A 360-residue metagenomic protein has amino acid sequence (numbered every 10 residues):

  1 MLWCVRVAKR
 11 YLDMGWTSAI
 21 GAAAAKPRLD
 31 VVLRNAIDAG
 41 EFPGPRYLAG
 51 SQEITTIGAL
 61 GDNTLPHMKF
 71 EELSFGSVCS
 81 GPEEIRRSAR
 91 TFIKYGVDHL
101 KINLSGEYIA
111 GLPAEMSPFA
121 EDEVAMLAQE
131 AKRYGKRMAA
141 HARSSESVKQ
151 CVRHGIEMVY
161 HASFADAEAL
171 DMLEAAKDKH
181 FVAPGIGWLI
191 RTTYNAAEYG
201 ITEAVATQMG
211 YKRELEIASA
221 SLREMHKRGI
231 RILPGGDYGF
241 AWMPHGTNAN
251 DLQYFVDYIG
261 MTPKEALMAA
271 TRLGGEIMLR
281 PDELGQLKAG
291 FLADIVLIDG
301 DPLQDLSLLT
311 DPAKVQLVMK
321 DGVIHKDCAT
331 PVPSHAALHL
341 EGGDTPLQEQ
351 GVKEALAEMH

Functional and structural regions predicted by a protein language model:
M1-P43, G76-K101, Q129: Alpha-helical scaffold segments that flank or form the walls of functional sites
V5, K9-L12, K227, T271-H360: Active-site microenvironment of metallo-dependent hydrolases
G15, Y47, G96, L100 (+11 more regions): Divalent metal-coordination and catalytic microenvironments
G21-L29, T55-T56, N63-L65, G106-A110 (+4 more regions): Active-site environment of divalent metal-dependent phosphoester hydrolases
D30-V31, A59-L60, L112, V148-H154 (+4 more regions): Histidine/acidic-residue-rich catalytic or RNA/ligand-binding cores of hydrolases and nuclease-related proteins
V32, G81-F181, A196-E203, K212-I232 (+1 more regions): Histidine/acidic residue-rich metal-binding segments in metalloenzymes
N35-D62, F181-A183, L189: Glycine-rich, aromatic-flanked loop segments that form ligand/cofactor-binding clefts across common enzyme folds
R133, V205-A206, E214-D301: His/Asp/Glu-enriched, well-ordered alpha-helical/loop segment that forms or immediately abuts the divalent-metal
